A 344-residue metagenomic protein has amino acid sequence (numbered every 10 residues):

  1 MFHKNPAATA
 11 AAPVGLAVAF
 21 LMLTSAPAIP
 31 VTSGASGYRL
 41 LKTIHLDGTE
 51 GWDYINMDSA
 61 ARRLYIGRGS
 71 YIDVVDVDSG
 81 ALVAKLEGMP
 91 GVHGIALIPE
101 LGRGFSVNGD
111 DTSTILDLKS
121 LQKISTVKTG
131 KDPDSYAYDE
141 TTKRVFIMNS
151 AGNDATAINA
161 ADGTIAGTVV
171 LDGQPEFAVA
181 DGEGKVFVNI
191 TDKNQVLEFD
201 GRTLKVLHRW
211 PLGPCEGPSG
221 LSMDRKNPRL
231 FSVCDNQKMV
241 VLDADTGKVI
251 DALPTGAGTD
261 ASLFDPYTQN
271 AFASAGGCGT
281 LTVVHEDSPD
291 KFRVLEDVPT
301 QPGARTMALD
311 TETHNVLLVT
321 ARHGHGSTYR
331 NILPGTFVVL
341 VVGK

Functional and structural regions predicted by a protein language model:
M1-T9: N-terminal secretory signal peptides that target proteins for export/translocation
N5, P13, L21-K344: Predominantly soluble domains enriched in secretory-pathway, periplasmic, or organellar proteins
